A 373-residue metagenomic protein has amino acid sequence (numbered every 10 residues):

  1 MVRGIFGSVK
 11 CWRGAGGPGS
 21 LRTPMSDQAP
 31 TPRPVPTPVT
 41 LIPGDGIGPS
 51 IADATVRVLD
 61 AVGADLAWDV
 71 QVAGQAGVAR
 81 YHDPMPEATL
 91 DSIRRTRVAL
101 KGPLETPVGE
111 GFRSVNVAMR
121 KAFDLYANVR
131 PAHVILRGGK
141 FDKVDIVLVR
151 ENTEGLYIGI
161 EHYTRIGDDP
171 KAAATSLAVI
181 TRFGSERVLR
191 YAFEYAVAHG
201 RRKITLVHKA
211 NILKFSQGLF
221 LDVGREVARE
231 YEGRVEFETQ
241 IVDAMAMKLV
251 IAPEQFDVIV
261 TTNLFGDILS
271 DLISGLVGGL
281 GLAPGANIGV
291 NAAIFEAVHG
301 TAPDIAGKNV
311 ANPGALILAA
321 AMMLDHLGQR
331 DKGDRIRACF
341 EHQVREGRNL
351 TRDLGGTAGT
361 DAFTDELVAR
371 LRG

Functional and structural regions predicted by a protein language model:
P32, Q75-V78, K248-T351: Glycine-rich phosphate/nucleotide-binding loop
P38-G44, A99-P103, I204-A210, L318-D325: Short glycine-rich or small-residue beta-strand-to-loop segments that form or flank ligand, phosphate, metal/Fe-S
T40-A61, D168-D243: Glycine-rich phosphate/diphosphate-binding loop of Rossmann-like nucleotide-binding domains
D45-G48, R97, V149, A192 (+5 more regions): Buried hydrophobic positions in well-ordered alpha/beta secondary-structure cores of metabolic enzymes
D65-A88, L249: N-terminal beta-loop-helix "entrance" segment that forms/cooperates in small-molecule cofactor or anionic ligand
A79-T175, L264: N-terminal glycine-rich phosphate/adenylate-binding segment common to multiple enzyme folds
G159-L206, A210-K214, R330, C339-G373: Glycine-rich phosphate/pyrophosphate-binding loop and the adjoining helix
